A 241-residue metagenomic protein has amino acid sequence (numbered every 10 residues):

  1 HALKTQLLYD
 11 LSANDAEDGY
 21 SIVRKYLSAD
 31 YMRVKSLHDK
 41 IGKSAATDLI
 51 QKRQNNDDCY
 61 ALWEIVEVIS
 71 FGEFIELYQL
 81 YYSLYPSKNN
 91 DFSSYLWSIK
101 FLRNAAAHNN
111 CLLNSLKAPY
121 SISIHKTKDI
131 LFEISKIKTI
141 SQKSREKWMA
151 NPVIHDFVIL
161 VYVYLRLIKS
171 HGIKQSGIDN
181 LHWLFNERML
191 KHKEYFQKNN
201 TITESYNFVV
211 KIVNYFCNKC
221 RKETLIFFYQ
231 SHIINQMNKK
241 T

Functional and structural regions predicted by a protein language model:
H1-D91, L113-N114, V163-G177: Short, contiguous, well-structured surface segments enriched in hydrophobic/aromatic residues
I65, I75-F101, C111-T241: Polyanionic, low-complexity intrinsically disordered segments
